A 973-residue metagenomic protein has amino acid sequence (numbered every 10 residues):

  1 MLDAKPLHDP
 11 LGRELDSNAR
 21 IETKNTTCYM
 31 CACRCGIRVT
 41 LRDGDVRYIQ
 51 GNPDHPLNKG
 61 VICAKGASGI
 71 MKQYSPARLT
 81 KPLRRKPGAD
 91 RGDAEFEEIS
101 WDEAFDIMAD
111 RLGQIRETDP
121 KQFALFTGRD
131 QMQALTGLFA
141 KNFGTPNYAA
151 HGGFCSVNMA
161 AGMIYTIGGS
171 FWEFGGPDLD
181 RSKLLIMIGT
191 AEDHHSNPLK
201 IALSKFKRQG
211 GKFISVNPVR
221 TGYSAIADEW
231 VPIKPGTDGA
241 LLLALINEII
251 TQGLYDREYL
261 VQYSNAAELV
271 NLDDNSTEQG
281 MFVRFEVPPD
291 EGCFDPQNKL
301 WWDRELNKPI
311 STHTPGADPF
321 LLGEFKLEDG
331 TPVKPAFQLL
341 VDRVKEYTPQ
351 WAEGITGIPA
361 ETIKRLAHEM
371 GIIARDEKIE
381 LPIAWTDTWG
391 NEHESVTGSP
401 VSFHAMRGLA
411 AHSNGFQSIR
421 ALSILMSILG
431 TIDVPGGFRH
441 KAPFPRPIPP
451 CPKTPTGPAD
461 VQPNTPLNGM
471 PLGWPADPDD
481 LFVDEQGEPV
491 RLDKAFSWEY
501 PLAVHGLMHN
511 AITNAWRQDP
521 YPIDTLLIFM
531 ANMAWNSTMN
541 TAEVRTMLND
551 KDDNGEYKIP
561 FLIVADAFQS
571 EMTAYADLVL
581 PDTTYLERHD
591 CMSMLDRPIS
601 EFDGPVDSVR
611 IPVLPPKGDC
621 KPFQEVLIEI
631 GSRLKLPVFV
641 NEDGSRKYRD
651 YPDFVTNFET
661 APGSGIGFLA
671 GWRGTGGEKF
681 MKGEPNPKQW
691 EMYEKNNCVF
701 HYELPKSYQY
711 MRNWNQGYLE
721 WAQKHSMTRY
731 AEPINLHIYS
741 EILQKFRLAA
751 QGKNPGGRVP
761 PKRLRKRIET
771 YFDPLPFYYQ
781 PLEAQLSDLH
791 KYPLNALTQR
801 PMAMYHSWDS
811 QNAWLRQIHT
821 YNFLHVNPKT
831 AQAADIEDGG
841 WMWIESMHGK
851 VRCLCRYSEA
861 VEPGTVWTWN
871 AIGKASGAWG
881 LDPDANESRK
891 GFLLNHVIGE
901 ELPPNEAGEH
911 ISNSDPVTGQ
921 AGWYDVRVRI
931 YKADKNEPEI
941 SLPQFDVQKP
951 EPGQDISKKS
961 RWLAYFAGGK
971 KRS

Functional and structural regions predicted by a protein language model:
M1-G316, D524, F529-A531, I630 (+6 more regions): N-terminal export/assembly segments and adjacent metallocofactor-ligating motifs of anaerobic energy-metabolism
R34-I37, R47, P56, Q131-L135 (+20 more regions): Flexible loop/turn segments at secondary-structure boundaries
R85-E103, L254-R365, N464-D493, R610-P760 (+3 more regions): N-terminal leader/propeptide and maturation segments of large enzyme subunits in energy/redox metabolism and hydrolases
F105-K121, G175-K183, R343, L366-I383 (+2 more regions): Glycine-rich phosphate/diphosphate-binding loops that line cofactor/substrate pockets in enzymes
R129, Q262-N265, E369-M370, T386-W389 (+4 more regions): A glycine-rich phosphate-binding loop feature that marks nucleotide/adenosyl-phosphate handling sites
T136-I214, A240, D318, G323 (+6 more regions): Extended redox/cofactor-interaction regions of prokaryotic respiratory oxidoreductases
G176, L586-P616, V626, P903-N905: Glycine/threonine-rich phosphate-binding loop and adjacent beta-strand/alpha-helix elements that clamp
R610-V613, K617, K621-G683, S807-H825 (+1 more regions): Long, contiguous, secondary-structure-rich segments that constitute the structural scaffold of globular domains
